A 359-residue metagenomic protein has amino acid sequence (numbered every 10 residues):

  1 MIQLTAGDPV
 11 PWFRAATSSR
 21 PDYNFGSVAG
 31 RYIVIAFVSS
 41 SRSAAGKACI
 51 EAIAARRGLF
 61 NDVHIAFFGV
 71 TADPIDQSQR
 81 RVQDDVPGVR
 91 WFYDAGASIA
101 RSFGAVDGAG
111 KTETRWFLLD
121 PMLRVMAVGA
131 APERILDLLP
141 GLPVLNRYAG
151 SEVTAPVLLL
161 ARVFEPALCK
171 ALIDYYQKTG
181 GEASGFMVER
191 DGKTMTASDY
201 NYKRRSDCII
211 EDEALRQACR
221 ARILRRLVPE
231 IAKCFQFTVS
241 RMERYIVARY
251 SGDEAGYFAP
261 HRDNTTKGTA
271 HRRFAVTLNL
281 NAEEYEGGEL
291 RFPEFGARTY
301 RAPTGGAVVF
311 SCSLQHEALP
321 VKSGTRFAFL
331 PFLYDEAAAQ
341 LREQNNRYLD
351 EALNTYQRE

Functional and structural regions predicted by a protein language model:
M1-Y148: Chalcogenol-based redox active-site neighborhoods
P121, D137-A275, N279-A307, H316-E359: Fe(II)/2-oxoglutarate oxygenase catalytic core
